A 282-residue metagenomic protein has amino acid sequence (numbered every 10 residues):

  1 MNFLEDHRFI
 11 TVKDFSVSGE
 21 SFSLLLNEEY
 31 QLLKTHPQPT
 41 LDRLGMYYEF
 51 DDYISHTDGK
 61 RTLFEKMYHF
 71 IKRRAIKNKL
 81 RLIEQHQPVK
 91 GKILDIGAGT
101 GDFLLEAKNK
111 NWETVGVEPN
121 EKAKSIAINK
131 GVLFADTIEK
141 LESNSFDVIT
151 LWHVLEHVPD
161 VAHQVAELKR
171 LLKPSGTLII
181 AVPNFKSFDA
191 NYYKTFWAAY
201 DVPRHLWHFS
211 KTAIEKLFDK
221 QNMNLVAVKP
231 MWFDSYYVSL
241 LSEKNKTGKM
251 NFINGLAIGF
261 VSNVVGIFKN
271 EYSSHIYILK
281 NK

Functional and structural regions predicted by a protein language model:
M1-T62: N-terminal juxtadomain amphipathic helix that follows a signal peptide/anchor or precedes a small N-terminal auxiliary
N2-D6, K211-K229, N254: A SAM-dependent methyltransferase catalytic signature shared across enzymes that methylate proteins
F9-G19, A227-K282: A C-terminal cap/extension of S-adenosyl-L-methionine-dependent methyltransferases that defines the acceptor-substrate
S18-S21, R73, H208-K211, K269-N270: Short, solvent-exposed loop/helix junctions and linker helices that flank or host conserved functional motifs
T57, F188-N191, Y237: Short acidic/His/Gly/Ser-rich catalytic and metal-binding motifs that mark active-site loops of diverse hydrolases
R61-F64, Y193-V202, L241-G248: Short glycine/proline- and charge-enriched loop/turn segments that cap or connect secondary-structure elements
L63-N78: Conserved SAM-binding loop and adjacent beta-strand
A75-F196, L206-K220, M231, S274-N281: Conserved SAM-binding loop
